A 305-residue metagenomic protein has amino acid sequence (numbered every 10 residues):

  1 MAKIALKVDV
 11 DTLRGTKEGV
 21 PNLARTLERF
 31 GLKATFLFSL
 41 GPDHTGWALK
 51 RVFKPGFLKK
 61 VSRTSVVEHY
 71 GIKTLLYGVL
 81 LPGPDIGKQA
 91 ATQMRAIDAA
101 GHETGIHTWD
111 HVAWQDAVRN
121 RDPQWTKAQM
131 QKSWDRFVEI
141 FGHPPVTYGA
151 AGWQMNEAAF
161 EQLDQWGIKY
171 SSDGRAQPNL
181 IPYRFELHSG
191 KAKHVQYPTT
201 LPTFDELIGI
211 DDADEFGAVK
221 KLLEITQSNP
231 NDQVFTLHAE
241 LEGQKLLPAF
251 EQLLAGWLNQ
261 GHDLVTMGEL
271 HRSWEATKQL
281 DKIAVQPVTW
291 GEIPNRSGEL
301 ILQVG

Functional and structural regions predicted by a protein language model:
M1-T147, G152-V195, A213-F235, E242-G305: Catalytic alpha-helical scaffold of carbohydrate-active enzymes acting on polysaccharides/glycoconjugates
Q196-I210: Positively charged, amphipathic and often flexible ligand-engagement surfaces
P202, E240-E242: Short, glycine-/Ser/Thr-/acidic-enriched flexible segments
